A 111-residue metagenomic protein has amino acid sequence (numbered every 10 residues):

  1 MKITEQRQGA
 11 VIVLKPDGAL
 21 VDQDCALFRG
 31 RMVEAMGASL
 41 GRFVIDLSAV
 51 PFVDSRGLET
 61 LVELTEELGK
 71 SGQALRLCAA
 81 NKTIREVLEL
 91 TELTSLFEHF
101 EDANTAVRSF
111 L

Functional and structural regions predicted by a protein language model:
M1-K15: Short beta-strand/loop segment at the start of cytosolic alpha/beta domains
M1-T4, M32-V33, V107: Short low-complexity stretches enriched in small and charged residues
T4-Q6, C78, F100: General small-molecule cofactor/ligand-binding pocket signal
Q8-A10, K82, N104: Residues that form or immediately flank small-molecule/cofactor binding pockets and catalytic motifs
P16-G18, D102: Active-site donor-binding loop signature of nucleotide-sugar glycosyltransferases
L20-F97: Amphipathic alpha-helical interaction surfaces in cytosolic regulatory modules
E98-L111: A charged, well-structured terminal subsegment
